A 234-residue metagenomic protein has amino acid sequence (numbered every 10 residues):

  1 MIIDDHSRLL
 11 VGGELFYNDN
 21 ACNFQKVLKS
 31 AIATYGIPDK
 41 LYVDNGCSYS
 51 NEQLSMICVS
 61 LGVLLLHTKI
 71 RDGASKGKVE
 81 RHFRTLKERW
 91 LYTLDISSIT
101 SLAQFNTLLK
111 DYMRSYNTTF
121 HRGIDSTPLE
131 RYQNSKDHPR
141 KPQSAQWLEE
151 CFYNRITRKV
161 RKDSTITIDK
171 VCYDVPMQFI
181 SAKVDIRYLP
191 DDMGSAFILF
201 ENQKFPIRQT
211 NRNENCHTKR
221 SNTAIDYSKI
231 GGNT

Functional and structural regions predicted by a protein language model:
D4-D5, L199: Short, acidic, Ser/Thr-enriched surface-loop or helix-capping motifs
D5, L15-N18, N45-C47, V63 (+1 more regions): An acidic- and aromatic-residue-enriched active-site/binding cleft used to recognize and process polar
L9-L10: Hydrophobic "anchor" residues
G13-I37: Active-site beta-loop-alpha junctions of metal-dependent nucleic acid enzymes, especially the RNase H-like/DDE
T34-N51, K69-R71: Acidic/histidine-rich, metal-coordinating catalytic segments
S55-E149, P190: Charged alpha-helix within mobile-element recombinases
N117-T234: C-terminal, beta-rich DNA-binding module of retroviral/retroelements integrases
